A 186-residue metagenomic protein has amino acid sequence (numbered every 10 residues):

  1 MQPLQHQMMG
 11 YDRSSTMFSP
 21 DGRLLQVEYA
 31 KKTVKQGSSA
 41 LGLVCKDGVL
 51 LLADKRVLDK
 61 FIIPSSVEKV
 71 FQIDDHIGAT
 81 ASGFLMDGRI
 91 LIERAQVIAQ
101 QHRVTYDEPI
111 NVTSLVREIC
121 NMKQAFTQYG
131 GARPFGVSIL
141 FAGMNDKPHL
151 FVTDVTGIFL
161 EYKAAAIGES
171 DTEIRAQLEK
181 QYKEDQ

Functional and structural regions predicted by a protein language model:
M1-Q186: Long, low-complexity N-terminal extensions
